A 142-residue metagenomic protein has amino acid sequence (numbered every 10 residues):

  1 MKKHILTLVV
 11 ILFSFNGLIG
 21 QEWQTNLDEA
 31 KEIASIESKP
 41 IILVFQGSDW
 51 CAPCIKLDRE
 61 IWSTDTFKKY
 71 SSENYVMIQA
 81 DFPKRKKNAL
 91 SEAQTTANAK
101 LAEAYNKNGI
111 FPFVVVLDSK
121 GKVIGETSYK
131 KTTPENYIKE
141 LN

Functional and structural regions predicted by a protein language model:
M1-E22: Bacterial Sec-dependent N-terminal signal peptides
E22-Q24, F67-T96: Thiol-based oxidoreductase modules, predominantly thioredoxin-like and allied folds used for disulfide exchange
Q24-I41, S71: A short beta-strand-turn-helix
E37-C51: Short active-site neighborhood of thiol/selenol oxidoreductases, capturing the structured segment around
I42-L43, M77, V114: Hydrophobic beta-strand anchors of alpha/beta hydrolase catalytic cores
C51-C54, V114: The canonical Cys-X-X-Cys-His
C54-S72: Typically the conserved alpha-helix immediately C-terminal to a functionally engaged Cys/Sec in thioredoxin-like
A97, E103-A104, N108-N142: Non-catalytic, surface beta->alpha helical segment in thiol-disulfide oxidoreductase systems
